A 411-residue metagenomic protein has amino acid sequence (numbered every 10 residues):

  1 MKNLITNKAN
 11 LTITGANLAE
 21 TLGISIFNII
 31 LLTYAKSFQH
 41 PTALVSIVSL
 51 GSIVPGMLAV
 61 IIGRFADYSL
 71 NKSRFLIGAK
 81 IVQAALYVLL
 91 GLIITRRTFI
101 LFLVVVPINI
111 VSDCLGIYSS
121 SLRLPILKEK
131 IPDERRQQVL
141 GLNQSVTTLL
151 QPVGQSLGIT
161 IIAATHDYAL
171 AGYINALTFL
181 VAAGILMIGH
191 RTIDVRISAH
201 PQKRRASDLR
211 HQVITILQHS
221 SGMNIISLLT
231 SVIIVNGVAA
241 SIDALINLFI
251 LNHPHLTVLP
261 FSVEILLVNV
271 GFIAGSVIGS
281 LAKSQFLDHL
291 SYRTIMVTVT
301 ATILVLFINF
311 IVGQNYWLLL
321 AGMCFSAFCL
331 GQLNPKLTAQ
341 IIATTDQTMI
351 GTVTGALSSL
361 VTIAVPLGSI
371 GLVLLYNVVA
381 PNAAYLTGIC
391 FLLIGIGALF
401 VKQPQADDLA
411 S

Functional and structural regions predicted by a protein language model:
M1-N10, T192-L229: Juxtamembrane intracellular "pre-TM" segments in multi-pass secondary transporters
T6-T14, T42, F102-V106, S221-L229 (+3 more regions): Primarily residues marking transmembrane-helix entry/exit sites
T12-N28, G51-I62, L76-Q83, V104-A163 (+6 more regions): Substrate-agnostic recognition of the 12-TM MFS/MFS-like secondary transporter fold
I30-P55: Extracellular/periplasmic helix-loop-helix junction of adjacent transmembrane segments in MFS-like secondary
T33-S37, I94-R96, V153-G172, N252-H253 (+1 more regions): Transmembrane alpha-helix termini and helix-breaking/packing motifs in multi-pass membrane transporters
D67-S69, S73-A84, L89, L251-S411: C-terminal transmembrane bundle of multi-pass solute transporters/carriers
A169-L170, I214-I278: A single, central transmembrane helix in multi-pass transporters
A176-Q202, F400-A410: Helix-loop junctions on the cytosolic side of multi-pass membrane transporters, especially the intracellular loop
